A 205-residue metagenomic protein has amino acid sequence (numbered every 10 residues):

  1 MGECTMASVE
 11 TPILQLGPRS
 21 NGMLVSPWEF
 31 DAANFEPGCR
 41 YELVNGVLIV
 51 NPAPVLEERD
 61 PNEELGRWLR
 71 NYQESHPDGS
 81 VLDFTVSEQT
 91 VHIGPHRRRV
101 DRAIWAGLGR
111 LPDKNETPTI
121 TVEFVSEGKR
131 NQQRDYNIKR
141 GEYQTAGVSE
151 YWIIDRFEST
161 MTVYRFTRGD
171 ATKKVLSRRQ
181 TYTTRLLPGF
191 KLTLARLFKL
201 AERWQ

Functional and structural regions predicted by a protein language model:
M1-Q205: Gly/Pro/Ser/Thr-rich low-complexity, intrinsically disordered segments predominantly at protein N-termini
